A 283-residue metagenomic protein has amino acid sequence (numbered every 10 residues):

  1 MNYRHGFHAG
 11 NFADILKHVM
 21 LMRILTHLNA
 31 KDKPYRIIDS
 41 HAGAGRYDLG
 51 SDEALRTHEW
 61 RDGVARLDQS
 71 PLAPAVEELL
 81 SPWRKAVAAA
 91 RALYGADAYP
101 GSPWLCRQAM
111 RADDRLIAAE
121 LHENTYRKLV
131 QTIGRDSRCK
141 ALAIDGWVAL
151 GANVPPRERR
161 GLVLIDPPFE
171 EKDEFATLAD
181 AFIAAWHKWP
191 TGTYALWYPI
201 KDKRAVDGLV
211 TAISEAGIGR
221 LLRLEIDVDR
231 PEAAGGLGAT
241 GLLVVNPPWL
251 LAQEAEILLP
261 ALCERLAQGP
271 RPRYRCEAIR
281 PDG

Functional and structural regions predicted by a protein language model:
M1-G283: Class I S-adenosyl-L-methionine-dependent methyltransferase catalytic core
